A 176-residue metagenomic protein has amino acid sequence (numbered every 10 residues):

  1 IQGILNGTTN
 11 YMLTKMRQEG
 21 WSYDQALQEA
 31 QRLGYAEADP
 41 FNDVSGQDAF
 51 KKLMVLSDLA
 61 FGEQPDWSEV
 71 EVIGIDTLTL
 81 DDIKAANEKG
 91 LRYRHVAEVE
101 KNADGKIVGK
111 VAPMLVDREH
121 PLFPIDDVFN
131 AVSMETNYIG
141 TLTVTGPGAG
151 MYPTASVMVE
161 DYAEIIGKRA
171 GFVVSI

Functional and structural regions predicted by a protein language model:
I1-M16, L27: Rossmann-like dinucleotide-binding core of oxidoreductases
Q2, M16, D39-Q47, V72-D76 (+2 more regions): Hydrophobic alpha-helical scaffolding
Q2-N6, A112, E135: Short beta-strand segments
T8-Y11, A36-E37, I139-T141: A short, flexible beta-alpha/helix-coil linker loop
T9-W21, K51-P65, D161: Oxidoreductase and adenylate-handling cofactor-binding alpha/beta cores
Q25-P124, F129-A131: Substrate-binding/catalytic subdomain of NAD(P)-dependent oxidoreductase enzymes
E119-I176: ATP-dependent carboxylate/acyl-activation modules
